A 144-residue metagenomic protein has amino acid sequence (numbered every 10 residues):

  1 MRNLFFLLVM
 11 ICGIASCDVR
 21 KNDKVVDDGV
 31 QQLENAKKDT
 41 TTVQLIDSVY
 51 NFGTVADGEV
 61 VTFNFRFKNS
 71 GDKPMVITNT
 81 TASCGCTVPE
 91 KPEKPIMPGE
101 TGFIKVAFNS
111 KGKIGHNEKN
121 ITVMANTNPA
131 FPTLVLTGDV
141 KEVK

Functional and structural regions predicted by a protein language model:
M1-L4: Positively charged n-region of N-terminal signal peptides that target proteins for export
G13-S16: C-terminal motif of bacterial Sec signal peptides marking the signal peptidase cleavage site
D18-E34: Short, low-complexity, disordered segments immediately C-terminal to signal peptides in bacterial exported proteins
N35-N79, S83, I114, T122-T137 (+1 more regions): Post-signal-peptide N-terminal segment of Sec-exported extracytoplasmic proteins
Y50, E100-V106: Short strand-edge motifs at loop-to-beta-strand transitions and within beta-strands of extracellular beta-rich domains
D72-E100: Surface-exposed binding patches on compact interaction domains or structured appendages
G102, N117-K119: Exposed beta-strand face motif in extracellular beta-rich ectodomains
V106-K113: Extracellular/luminal low-complexity segments enriched in Ser/Thr/Pro
